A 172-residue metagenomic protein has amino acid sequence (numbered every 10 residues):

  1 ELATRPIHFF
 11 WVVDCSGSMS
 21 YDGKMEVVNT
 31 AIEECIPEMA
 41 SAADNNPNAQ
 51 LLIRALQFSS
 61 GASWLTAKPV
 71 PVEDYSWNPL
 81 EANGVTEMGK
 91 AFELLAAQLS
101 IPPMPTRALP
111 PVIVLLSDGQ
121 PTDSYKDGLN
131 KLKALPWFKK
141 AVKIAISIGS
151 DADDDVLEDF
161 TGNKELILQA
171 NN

Functional and structural regions predicted by a protein language model:
E1-A3, S41-P47, S100-A108, A134-L135: Surface-exposed acidic, glycine-flexible loop patches that form ligand/cofactor-binding and adhesion interfaces
E1-F10, C15-E26, I101-R107: Acidic, polar low-complexity linker/tail segments
I7, G17-Q50: …and closely analogous acidic/polar surface helices at protein-protein or active-site interfaces in A-domain-like
V12-S16, V28, A55, L95 (+1 more regions): DG-centered beta-turn motif at the end of beta-strands
E26, G119-F160: VWA/integrin I-like adhesion module and closely mimicked acidic/polar interface patches used
N48-P79, D154-F160: Short beta-strand-loop
S63-W64, E73-P110, T122-S124, I144-D155: Von Willebrand factor
T161-N172: C-terminal helix of von Willebrand factor
